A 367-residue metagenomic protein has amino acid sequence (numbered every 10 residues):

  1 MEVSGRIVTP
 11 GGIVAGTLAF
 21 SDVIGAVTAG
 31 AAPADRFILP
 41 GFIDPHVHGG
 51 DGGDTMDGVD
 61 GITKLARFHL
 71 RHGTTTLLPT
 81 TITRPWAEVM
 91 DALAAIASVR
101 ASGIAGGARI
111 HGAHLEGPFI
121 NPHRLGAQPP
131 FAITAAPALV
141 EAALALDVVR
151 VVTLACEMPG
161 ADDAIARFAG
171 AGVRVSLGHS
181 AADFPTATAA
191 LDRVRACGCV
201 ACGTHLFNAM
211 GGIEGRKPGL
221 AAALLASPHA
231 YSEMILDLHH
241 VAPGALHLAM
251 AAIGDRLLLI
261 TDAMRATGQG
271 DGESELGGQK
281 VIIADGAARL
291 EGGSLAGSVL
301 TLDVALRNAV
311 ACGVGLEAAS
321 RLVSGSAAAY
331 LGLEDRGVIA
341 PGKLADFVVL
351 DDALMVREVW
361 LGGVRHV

Functional and structural regions predicted by a protein language model:
M1-P40: Histidine-rich, glycine-flanked metal-binding segment
D35, H46, H69, L115 (+5 more regions): Conserved, mostly hydrophobic/aromatic
R36-V59: Di-metal (Zn2+ and/or Mg2+/Mn2+) metal-binding site signature of metallo-dependent hydrolases with the MBL/beta-CASP
H48, T63-A92, A108-N121, L146-E157 (+4 more regions): Divalent metal-dependent hydrolysis catalytic cores, especially in the metallo-beta-lactamase
D54-T55, A87-A97, G126: Metal-dependent catalytic neighborhoods of phosphoester/phosphodiester hydrolases
R67-L78, N121-L146, A190-M210, K217-Y231 (+1 more regions): Active-site gating loops and adjacent loop-to-helix segments of metal-dependent hydrolytic enzymes
L144-Q269: Active-site core of metal-dependent hydrolases
G219-S232, M250-L350: His/Asp/Glu-enriched, well-ordered alpha-helical/loop segment that forms or immediately abuts the divalent-metal
